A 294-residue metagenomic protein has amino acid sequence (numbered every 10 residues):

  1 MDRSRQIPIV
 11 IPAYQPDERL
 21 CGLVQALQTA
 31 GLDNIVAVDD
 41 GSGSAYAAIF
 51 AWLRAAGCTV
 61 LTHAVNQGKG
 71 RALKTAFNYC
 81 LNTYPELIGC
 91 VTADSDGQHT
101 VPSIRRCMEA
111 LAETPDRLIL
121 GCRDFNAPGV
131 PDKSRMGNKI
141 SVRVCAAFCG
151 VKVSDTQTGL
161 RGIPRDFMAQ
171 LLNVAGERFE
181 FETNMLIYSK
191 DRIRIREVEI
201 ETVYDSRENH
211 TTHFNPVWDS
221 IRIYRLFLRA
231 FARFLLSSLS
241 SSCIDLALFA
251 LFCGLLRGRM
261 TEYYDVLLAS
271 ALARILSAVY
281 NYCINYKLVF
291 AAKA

Functional and structural regions predicted by a protein language model:
M1-R3, I7, E18, V174-A250 (+3 more regions): Hydrophobic helical membrane-anchoring modules
Q15, D40-S44, Q67, A76: Conserved short acidic donor-positioning loop in nucleotide-sugar-dependent glycosyltransferases
Q15-T29, A45: Short, well-formed alpha-helical segments that are part of the catalytic scaffolds of diverse glycosyltransferases
D39-A48, G97: A conserved acidic beta->alpha catalytic loop
F50-Y84, G89, C122: Conserved donor nucleotide-binding strand/loop of the catalytic core
V65-Q67, R71-Y79, V101-F179, D205-F214 (+1 more regions): Acceptor/aglycone-binding surface of glycosyltransferases and processive sugar-polymer synthases
S134, T261-L276: Membrane-interface starts of transmembrane alpha-helices
